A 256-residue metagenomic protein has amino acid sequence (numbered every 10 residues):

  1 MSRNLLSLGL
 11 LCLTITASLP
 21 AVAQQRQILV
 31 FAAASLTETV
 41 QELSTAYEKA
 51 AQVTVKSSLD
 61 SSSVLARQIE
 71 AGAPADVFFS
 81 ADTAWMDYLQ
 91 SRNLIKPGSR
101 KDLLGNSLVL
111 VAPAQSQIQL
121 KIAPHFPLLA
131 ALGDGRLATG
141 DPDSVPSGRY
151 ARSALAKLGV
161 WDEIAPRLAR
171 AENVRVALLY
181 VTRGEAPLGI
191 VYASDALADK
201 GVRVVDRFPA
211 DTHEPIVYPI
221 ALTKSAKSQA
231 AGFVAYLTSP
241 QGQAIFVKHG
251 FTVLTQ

Functional and structural regions predicted by a protein language model:
M1-L5: Positively charged n-region of N-terminal signal peptides that target proteins for export
S7-S18: Bacterial N-terminal signal peptides
A23-A73, S80-T83, D87-Q256: Exported/periplasmic ABC-transporter solute-binding proteins
